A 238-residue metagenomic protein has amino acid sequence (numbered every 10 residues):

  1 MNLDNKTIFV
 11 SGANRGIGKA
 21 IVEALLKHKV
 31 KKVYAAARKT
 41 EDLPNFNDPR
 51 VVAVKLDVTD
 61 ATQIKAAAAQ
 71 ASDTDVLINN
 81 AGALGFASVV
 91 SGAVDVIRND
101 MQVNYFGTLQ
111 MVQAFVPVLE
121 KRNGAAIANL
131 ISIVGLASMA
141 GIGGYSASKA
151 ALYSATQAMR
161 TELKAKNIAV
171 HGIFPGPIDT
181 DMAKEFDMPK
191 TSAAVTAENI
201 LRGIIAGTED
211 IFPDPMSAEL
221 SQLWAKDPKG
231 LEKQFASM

Functional and structural regions predicted by a protein language model:
N14-R15: Conserved glycine-rich cofactor-binding loop
A81-F86: Conserved NAD(P)H cofactor-binding loop of Rossmann-fold oxidoreductase domains
S88-R98: Substrate-binding pocket helix/loop in short-chain dehydrogenase/reductase
V90, M139-G143, F186: Active-site loop immediately N-terminal to the catalytic Tyr-X3-Lys motif of short-chain dehydrogenase/reductase
V112, S148: Active-site helix of classical SDR
S132: Residue(s) in the substrate-gating loop at a strand-loop-helix junction that position the organic substrate next
G172, T180, K184-Q222: C-terminal helical subdomain
